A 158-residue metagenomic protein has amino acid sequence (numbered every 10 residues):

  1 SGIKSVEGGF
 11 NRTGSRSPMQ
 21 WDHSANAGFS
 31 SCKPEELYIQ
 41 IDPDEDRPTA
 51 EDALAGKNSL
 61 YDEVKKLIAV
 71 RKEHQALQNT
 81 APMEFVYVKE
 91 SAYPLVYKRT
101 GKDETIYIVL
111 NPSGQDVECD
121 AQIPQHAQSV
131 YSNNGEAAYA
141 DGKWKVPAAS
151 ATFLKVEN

Functional and structural regions predicted by a protein language model:
S1-V117: Loop/helix patches that line or flank the sugar-binding groove of alpha-linked glycan CAZymes
D22, V86-V88, D120-P124, P147 (+1 more regions): A structural detector for beta-sheet-dominated domains
T100-K102, N134, E157-N158: Short, flexible beta-strand-to-coil junctions
Y107-L110, V130, L154-K155: Conserved active-site loop/cleft motifs that coordinate metal ions or position small ligands
L110, A137-A138: A conserved amphipathic helix/loop scaffold that creates a polar/acidic microenvironment used either to coordinate
Q115-N134: Beta-strand-rich binding/interaction modules
A140-N158: C-terminal beta-strand-rich structural cap/linker in extracellular carbohydrate-active enzymes
